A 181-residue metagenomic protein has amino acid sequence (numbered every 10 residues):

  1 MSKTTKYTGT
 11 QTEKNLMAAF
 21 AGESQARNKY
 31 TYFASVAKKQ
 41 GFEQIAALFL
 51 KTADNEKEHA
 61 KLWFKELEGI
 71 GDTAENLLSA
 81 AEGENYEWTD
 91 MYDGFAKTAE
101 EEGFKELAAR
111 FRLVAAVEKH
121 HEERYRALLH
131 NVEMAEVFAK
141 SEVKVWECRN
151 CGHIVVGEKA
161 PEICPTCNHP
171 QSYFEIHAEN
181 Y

Functional and structural regions predicted by a protein language model:
M1-Y181: Non-heme di-metal
